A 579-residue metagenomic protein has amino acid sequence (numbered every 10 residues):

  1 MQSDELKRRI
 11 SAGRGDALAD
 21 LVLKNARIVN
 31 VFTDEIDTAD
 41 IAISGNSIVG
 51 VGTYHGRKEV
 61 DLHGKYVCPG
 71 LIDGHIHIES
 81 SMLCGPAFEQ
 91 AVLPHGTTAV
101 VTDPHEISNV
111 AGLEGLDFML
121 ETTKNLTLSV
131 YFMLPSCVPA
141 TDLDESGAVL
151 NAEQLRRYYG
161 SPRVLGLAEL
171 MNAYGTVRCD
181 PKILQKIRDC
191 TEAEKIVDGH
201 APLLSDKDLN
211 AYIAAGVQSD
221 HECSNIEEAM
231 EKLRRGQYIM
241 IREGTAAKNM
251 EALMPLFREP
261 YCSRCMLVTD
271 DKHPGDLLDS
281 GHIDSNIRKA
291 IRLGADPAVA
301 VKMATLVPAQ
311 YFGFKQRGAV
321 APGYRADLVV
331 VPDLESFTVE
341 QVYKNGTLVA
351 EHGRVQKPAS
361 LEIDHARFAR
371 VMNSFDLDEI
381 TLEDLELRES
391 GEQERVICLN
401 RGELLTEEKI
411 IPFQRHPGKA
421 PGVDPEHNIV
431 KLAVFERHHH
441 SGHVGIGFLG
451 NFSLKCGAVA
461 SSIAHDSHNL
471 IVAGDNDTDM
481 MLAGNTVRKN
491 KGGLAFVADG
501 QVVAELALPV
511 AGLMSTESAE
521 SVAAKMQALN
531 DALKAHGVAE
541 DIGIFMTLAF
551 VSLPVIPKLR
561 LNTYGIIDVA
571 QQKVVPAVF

Functional and structural regions predicted by a protein language model:
M1-A39, I43-S44, G52, L93-H95 (+2 more regions): Active-site microenvironment of metallo-dependent hydrolases
S3-A12, F88-E194, P260, V503-A507: Divalent-metal coordination cores built from histidine and acidic residues
A26, N46, G64, H75 (+9 more regions): Divalent metal-coordination and catalytic microenvironments
Y54-N125, A473, T478: Metal-associated gating/positioning segment near the N- to mid-region
C68-H75, T102-H105, M133, A168 (+3 more regions): Active-site neighborhood of phospho(di)ester-bond hydrolases with catalytic His/Asp-centered motifs
P104-I107, P135-C137, N172, P202-L203 (+5 more regions): Short, ordered loop/turn segments at secondary-structure junctions
A111-G115, T141-G147, R178-K182, D208-Y212 (+9 more regions): Short acidic, glycine/serine/threonine-rich loops at helix termini
V149-E169, G175-M240, A247-V268, L278-R292 (+1 more regions): Histidine/acidic residue-rich metal-binding segments in metalloenzymes
